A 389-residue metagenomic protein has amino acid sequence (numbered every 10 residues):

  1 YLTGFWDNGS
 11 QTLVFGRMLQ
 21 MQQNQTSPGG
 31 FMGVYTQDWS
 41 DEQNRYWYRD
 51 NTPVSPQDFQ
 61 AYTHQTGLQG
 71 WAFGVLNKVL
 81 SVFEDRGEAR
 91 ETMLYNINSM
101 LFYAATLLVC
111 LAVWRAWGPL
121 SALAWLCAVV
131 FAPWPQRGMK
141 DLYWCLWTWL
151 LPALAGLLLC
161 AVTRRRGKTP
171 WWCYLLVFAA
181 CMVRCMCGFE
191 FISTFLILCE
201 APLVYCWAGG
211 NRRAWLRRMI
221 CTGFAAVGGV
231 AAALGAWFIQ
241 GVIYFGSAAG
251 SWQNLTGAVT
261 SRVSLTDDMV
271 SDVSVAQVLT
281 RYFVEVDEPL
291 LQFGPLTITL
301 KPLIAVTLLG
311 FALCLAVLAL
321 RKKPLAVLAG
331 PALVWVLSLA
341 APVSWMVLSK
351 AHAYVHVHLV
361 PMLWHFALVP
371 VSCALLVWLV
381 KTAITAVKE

Functional and structural regions predicted by a protein language model:
N51-T92: Short hydrophobic/aromatic helix or loop-helix immediately within or flanking a transmembrane segment in polytopic
G87-Y95, L126-L150, C181-M182, M186 (+1 more regions): Aromatic- and kink-enriched transmembrane "portal" helix at the membrane-lumen/periplasm boundary that abuts
M93-L123: Transmembrane-helix motifs of polytopic, lipid-linked glycan transferases
A105-A112, E288-A329, L376: Hydrophobic, aromatic-rich transmembrane alpha-helices and their immediate juxtamembrane boundary segments
A124-C127, K323-A351: Transmembrane alpha-helix segments characteristic of polytopic inner-membrane glycan-assembly/cell-envelope
L146-L150, A353-A383: Hydrophobic/aromatic-rich transmembrane helices and adjacent perimembrane loops
W172-F191, F195, A225-G229: Membrane-interface alpha helices of multi-pass inner-membrane proteins
T222-T307: Membrane-lumen/periplasm interface segments of specific transmembrane helices in polyprenyl phosphate-linked
